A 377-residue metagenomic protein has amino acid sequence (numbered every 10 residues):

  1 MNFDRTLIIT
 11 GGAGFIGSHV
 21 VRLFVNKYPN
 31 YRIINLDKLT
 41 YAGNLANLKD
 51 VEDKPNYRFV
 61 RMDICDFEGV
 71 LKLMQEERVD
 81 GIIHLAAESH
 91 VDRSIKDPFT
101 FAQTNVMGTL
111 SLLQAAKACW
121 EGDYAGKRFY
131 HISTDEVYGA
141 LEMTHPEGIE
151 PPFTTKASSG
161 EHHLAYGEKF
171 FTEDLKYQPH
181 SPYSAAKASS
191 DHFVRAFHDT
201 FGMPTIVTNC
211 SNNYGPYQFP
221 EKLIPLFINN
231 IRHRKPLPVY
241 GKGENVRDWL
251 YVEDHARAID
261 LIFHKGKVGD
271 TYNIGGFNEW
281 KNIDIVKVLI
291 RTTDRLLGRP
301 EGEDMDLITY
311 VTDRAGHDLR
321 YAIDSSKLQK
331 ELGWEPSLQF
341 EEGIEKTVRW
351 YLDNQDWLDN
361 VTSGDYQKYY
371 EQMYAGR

Functional and structural regions predicted by a protein language model:
M1-N213, E253, F263, N282 (+3 more regions): N-terminal Rossmann-like NAD(P)+-binding domain of SDR-like oxidoreductases, especially those catalyzing
D4-I8, V20, I33, M62-C65 (+4 more regions): C-terminal substrate-binding subdomain of Rossmann-fold SDR/epimerase-dehydratase oxidoreductases
D53, K96, M143, K176 (+6 more regions): Short capping/connector residues at structural and topological boundaries
N212, P216, N245-R247: Heptad-repeat alpha-helical coiled-coil signaling segments
P216-Q218, H317: Acidic pyrophosphate-coordinating catalytic loop
